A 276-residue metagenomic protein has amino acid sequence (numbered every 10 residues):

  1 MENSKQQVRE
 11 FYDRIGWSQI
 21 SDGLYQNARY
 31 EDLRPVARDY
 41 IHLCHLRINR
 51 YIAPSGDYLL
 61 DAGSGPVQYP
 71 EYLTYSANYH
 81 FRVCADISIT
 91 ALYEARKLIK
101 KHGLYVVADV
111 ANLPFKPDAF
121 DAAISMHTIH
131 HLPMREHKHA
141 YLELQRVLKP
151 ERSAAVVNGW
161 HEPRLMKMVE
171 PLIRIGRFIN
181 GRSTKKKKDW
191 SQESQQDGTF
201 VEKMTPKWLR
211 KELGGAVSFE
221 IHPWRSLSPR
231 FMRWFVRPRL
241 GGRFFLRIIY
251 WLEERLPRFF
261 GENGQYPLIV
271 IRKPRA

Functional and structural regions predicted by a protein language model:
M1-A53, Q68-Y72: Conserved class I S-adenosyl-L-methionine
L60, G65-N112: Class I SAM-dependent methyltransferase SAM/SAH-binding core
I124: A conserved beta-strand element that flanks and buttresses the S-adenosyl-L-methionine
H127-T128: Short catalytic micro-motifs in class I SAM-dependent methyltransferases
K138-P150: A short glycine-rich, Lys/Arg-flanked "PGG" loop and its adjoining helix->strand segment in the class I
A155-R182: Conserved class I S-adenosyl-L-methionine
D197-A216: Short alpha-helix
K207, K211, I221-A276: A C-terminal cap/extension of S-adenosyl-L-methionine-dependent methyltransferases that defines the acceptor-substrate
